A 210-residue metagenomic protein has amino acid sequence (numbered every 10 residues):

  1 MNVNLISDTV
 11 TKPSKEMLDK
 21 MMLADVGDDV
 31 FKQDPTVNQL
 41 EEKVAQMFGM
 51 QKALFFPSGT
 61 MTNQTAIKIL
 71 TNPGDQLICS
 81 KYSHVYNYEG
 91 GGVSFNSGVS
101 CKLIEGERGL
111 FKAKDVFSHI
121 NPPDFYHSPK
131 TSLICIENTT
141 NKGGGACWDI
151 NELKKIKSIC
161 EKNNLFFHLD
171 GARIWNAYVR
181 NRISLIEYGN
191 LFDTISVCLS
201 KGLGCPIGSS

Functional and structural regions predicted by a protein language model:
M1-A24, D28-S210: Conserved PLP-enzyme active-site core in the AAT-like
